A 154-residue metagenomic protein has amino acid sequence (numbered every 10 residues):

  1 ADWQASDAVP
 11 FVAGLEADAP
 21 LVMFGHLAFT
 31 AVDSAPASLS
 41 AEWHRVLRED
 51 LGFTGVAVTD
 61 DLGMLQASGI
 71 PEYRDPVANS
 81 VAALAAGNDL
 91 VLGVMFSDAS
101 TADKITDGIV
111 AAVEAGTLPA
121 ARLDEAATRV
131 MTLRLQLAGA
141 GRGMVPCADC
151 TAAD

Functional and structural regions predicted by a protein language model:
A1-T117: Second-shell residues forming the walls of enzyme active-site clefts
F24, S100-T101, A126, A140 (+1 more regions): Flexible domain-boundary/linker segments
A35-S38, G139, P146: Generic preference for flexible, low-structure residues
A102, R134-L137, A153: Charged, low-complexity, helix-prone segments enriched in Lys/Glu/Asp/Gln
A115-R142: Mid-to-C-terminal alpha-helical segments outside catalytic/metal-binding sites
G143-D154: Cofactor-pocket helix-loop regions in the catalytic cores of large enzyme subunits
